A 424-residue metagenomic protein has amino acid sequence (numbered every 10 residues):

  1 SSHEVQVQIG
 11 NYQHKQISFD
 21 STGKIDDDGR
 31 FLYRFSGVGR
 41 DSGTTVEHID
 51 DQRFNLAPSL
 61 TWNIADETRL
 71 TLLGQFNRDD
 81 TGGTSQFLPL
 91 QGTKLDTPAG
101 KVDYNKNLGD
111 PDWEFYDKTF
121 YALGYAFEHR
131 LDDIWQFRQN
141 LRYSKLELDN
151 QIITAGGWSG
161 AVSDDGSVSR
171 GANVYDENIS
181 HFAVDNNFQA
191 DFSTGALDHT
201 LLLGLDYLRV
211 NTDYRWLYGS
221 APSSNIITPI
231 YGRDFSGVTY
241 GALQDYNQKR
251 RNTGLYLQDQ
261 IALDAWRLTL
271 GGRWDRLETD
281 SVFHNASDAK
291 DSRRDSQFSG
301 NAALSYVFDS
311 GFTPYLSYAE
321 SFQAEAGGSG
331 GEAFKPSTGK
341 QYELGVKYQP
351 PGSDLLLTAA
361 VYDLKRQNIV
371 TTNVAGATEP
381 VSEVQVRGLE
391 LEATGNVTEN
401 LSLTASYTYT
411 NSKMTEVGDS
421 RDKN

Functional and structural regions predicted by a protein language model:
S1-P58, I64-T68, Y121, L355: Outer-membrane beta-barrel translocator/receptor signature
H3, K15, G29-Y33, F54 (+9 more regions): Outer-envelope beta-barrel architecture signal
I9-N11, E47-Q52, E114-T119, V174-S180 (+5 more regions): Replace "Gram-negative outer membrane beta-barrel proteins" with "bacterial and organellar outer membrane beta-barrel
F19-G23, P58-W62, L123-H129, V184-A190 (+5 more regions): Residues on the lipid-exposed face of transmembrane beta-strands in outer-membrane beta-barrel proteins
R40-T44, A57-N63, E67-R130, L148-I179 (+3 more regions): Acidic/polar loop-and-plug regions of large Gram-negative outer-membrane beta-barrel proteins
N63-A65, I179, D198-V210, Y246-R366 (+2 more regions): Structural signature of Gram-negative outer-membrane beta-barrels, strongest in the C-terminal barrel of TonB-dependent
L123-L146, R170-F283: Face-selective signature of the C-terminal outer-membrane beta-barrel domain
A265, D363, P380-N424: Gram-negative outer-membrane beta-barrel transporters
